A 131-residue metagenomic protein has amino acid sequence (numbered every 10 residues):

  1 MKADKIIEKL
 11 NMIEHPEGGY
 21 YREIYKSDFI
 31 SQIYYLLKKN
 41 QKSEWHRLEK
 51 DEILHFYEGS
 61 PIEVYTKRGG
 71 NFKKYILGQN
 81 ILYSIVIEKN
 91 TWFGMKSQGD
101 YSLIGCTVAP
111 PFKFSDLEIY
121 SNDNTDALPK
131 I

Functional and structural regions predicted by a protein language model:
M1-I85, G99-I131: Non-catalytic, conserved peripheral segments adjacent to functional cores
E88: Histidine-centered phosphotransfer motif of kinases
W92: Catalytic metal-binding/acid-base residues of hydrolase active sites
M95-S97: Asparagine-centered strand-capping/turn motif at beta-strand->loop junctions
